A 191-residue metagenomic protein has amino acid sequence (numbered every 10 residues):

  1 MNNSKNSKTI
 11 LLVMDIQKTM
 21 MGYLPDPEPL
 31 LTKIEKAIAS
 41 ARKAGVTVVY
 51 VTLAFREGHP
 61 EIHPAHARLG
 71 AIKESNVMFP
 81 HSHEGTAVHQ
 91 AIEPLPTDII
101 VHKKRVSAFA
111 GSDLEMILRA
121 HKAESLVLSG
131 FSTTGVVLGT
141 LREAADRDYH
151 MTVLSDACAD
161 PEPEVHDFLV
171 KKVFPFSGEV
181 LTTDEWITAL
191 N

Functional and structural regions predicted by a protein language model:
M1-I10, K36-A44, L69-N191: Active-site-adjacent betaalpha module
I10-I16: Acidic-leg catalytic submotif of subtilisin-like serine proteases
V13, V48-T52, H102-K103: Short, conserved beta-strand edge motifs with alternating hydrophobic and charged residues
I16, L53-F55, D156: Active-site loop/turn elements of alpha/beta-hydrolase fold enzymes, especially the short glycine-/histidine-rich
K18-G22: Short acidic, Gly/Ser-rich segments with clustered Asp/Glu that frequently serve as metal-coordination loops in enzyme
L24-A41: …and closely analogous acidic/polar surface helices at protein-protein or active-site interfaces in A-domain-like
S40-E61: Von Willebrand factor
P60-R68: Short, flexible, mixed-charge acidic loops at enzyme active sites
